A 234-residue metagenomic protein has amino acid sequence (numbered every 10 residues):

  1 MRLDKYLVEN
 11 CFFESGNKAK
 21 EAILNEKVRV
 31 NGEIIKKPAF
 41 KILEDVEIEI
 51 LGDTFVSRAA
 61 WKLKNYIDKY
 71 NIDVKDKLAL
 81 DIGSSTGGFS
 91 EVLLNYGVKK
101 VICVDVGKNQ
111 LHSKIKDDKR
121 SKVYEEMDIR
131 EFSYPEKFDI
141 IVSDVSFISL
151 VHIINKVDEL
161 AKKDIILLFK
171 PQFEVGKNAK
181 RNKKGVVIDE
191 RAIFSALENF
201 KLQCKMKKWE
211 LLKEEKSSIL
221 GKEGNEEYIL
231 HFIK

Functional and structural regions predicted by a protein language model:
M1-V46, L78: A basic, amphipathic helix-loop patch mediating RNA/tRNA/ribosome contacts
A59-K75: Conserved alpha-helix/loop element of class I SAM-dependent methyltransferases that forms part of the SAM/SAH-binding
K75-S85: Conserved class I S-adenosyl-L-methionine
T86-G97: Conserved SAM-binding loop of SAM-dependent methyltransferases across substrates and taxa, primarily the Class I
I102-L150: S-adenosyl-L-methionine
I148-A161: A short, conserved alpha-helix within the catalytic core of class I
K162-G176: Conserved beta-strand signature within the Rossmann-like core of class I S-adenosyl-L-methionine
I219-K234: Core SAM-dependent methyltransferase catalytic element
